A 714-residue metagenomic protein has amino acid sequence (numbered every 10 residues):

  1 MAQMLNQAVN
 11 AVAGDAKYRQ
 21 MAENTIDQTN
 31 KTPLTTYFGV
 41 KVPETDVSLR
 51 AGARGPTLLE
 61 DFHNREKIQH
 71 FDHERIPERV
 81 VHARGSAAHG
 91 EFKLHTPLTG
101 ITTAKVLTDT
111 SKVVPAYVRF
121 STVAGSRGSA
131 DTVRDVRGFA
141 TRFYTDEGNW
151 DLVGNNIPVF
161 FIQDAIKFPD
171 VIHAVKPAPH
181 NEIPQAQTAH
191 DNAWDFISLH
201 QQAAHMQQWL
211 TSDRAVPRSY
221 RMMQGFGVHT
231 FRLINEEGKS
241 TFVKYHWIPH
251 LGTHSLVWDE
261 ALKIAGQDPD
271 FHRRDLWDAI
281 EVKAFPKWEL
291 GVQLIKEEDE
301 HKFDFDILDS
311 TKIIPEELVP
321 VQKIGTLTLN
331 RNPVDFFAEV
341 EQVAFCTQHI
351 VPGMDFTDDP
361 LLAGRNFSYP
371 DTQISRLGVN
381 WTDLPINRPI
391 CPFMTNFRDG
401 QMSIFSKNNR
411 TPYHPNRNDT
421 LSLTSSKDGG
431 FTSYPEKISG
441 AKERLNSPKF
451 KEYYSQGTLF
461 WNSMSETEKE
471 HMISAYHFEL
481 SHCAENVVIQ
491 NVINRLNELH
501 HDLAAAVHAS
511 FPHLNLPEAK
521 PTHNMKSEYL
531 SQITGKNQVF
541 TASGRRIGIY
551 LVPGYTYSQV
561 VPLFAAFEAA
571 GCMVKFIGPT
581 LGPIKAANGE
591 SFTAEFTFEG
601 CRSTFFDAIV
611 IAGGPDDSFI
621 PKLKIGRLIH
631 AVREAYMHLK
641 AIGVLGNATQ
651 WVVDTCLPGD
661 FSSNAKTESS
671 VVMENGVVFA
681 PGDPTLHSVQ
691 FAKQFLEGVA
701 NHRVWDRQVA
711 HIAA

Functional and structural regions predicted by a protein language model:
A2-G554, V560-F564, E568-A569, M573 (+7 more regions): Active-site-adjacent core segments of small-molecule enzymes
E485, A608-G614, L628-C656: Catalytic nucleophile loop
K526-Q538, F605, E668-A714: Glycine-rich phosphate/pyrophosphate-binding loop and the adjoining helix
T556-Y557, P684: Alpha-helix N-cap/loop-to-helix initiation residues
I577, V644-N647, A680: Generic beta-sheet signal
T597-A612, G626, A665-K666: Eukaryotic, compositionally biased intrinsically disordered regions
D616-L628: Glycine/threonine-rich flexible loop motifs
V632, A648-V653, G659-S663, E668 (+1 more regions): Glycine/proline-rich loop-helix segments at beta-alpha junctions forming the active-site rim of enzyme cores
